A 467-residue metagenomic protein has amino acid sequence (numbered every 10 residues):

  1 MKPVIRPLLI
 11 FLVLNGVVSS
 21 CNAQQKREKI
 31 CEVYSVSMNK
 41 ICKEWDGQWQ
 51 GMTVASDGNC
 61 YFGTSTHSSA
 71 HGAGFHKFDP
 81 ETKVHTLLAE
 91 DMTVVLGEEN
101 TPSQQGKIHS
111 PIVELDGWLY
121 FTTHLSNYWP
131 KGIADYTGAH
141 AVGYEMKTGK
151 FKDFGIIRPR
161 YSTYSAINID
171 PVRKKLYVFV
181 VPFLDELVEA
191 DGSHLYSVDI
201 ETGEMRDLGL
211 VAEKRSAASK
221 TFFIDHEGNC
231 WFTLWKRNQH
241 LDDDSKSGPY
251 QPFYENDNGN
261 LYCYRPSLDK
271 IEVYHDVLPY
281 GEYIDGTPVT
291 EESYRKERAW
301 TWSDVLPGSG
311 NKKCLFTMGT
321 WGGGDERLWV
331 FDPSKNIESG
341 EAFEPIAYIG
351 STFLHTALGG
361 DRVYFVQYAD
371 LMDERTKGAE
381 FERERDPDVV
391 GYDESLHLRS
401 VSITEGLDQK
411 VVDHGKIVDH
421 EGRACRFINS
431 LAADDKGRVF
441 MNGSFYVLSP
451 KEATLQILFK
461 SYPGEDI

Functional and structural regions predicted by a protein language model:
S37-A73: Beta-strand-rich domains and repeat architectures in extracellular enzymes and scaffolds, especially beta-propellers
D46-G51, V95-P111, R160-N168, K214-I224 (+3 more regions): Repeated scaffold domains used in trafficking and secretory/extracellular systems, primarily beta-propellers
Q48, A73, E81-S126, G155-R158 (+1 more regions): Blade-loop segments of beta-propeller domains
V54-D57, E114-D116, I169-R173, I224-E227 (+3 more regions): Residue-level detector of Asp-centered blade-edge/turn motifs that repeat once per structural unit in beta-propeller
C60-G63, L119-Y120, K175-Y177, C230-F232 (+3 more regions): Conserved beta-propeller blade signature
S65-A73, F121-G138, F179-G192, L234-D257 (+2 more regions): Short, conserved, GDST-rich strand-edge loop motifs in beta-rich repeat architectures
G74-K83, A134-G149, D191-G203, S247-D269 (+3 more regions): Beta-propeller blade signature
A424-I467: Blade-level signature of beta-propeller repeat domains, shared across WD40, Kelch, NHL, RCC1 and BNR/Asp-box propellers
